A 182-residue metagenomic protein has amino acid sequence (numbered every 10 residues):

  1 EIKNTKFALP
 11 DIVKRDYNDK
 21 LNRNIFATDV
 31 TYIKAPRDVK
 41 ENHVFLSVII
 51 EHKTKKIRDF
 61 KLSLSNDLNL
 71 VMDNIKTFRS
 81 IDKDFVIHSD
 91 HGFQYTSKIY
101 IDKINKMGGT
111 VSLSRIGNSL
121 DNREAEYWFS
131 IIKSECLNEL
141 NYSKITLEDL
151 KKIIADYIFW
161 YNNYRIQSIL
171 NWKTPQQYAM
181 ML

Functional and structural regions predicted by a protein language model:
E1-L21, N118, T174-L182: Basic, flexible linker segments flanking DNA-binding modules in nucleic acid-interacting mobile-element proteins
I2-K3, S89-H91, S97-I101, V111-S134 (+2 more regions): RNase H-like two-metal-ion nuclease catalytic core shared by retroviral integrases and related mobile-element nucleases
V13, D29, K55, I75 (+8 more regions): Mobile genetic element proteins and their domesticated derivatives, centered on retroelements and DNA transposons
R15-R58, L62-S65: An active-site-proximal beta-strand-loop segment
N42, F60-D82, T96: Active-site beta-loop-alpha junctions of metal-dependent nucleic acid enzymes, especially the RNase H-like/DDE
T54-F60, S112-S114, N138-L140: Short small-residue beta-strand/loop micro-motif enriched in glycine and branched aliphatics
T54-R58, I81-V86: Short, surface-exposed connector motifs at secondary-structure boundaries
K98, N105-M107, I131-L182: C-terminal domain-tail junction helix/linker
